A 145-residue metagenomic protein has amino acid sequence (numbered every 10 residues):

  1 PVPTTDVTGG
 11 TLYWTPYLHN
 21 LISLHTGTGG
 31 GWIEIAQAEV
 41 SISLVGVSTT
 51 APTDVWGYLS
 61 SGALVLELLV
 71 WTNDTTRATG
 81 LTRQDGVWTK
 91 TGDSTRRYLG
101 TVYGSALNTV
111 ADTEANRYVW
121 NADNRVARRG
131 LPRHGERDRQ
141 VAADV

Functional and structural regions predicted by a protein language model:
P1-V145: Polar, enzyme-active/binding microenvironments
